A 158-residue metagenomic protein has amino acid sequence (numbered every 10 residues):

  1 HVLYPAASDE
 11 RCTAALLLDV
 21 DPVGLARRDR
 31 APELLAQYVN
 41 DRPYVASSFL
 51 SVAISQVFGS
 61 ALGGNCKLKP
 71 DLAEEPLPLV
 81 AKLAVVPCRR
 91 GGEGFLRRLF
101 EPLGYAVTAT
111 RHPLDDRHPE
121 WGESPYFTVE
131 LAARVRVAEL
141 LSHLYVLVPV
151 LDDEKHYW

Functional and structural regions predicted by a protein language model:
H1-V52, Q56: A structured, charge-rich N-terminal accessory region that forms the first stable segment of a protein and links
V2-S8, P70, E74-A84, G92 (+1 more regions): N-terminal auxiliary segments of SAM/dcSAM-dependent transferases
E10, L16, A26-R30, G59 (+2 more regions): Extended, well-ordered protein cores
L17-V23, A84-V86, A132-R134: Solvent-exposed residues in well-ordered beta-strands and their adjoining turns, especially edge/terminal strands
V23, A31-S48, A61, N65-L79 (+2 more regions): Class I Rossmann-like S-adenosyl-L-methionine
Y44-S48, R89-G94: Ordered, soluble secondary-structure elements with a strong preference for glycine-centered loop motifs and nearby
I54, F58-N65, V85: Generic hydrophobic/packing signal
